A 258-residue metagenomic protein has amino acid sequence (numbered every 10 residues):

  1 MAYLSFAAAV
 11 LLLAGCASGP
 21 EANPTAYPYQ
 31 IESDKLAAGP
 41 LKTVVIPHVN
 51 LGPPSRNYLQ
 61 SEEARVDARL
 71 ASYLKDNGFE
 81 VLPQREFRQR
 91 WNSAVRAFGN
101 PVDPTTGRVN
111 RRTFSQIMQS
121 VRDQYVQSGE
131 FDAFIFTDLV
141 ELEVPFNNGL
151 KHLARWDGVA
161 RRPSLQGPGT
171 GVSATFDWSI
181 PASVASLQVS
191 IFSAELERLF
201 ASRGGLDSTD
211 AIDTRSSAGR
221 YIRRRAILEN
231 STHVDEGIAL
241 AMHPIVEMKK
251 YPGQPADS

Functional and structural regions predicted by a protein language model:
M1, Y27-I31, Q119-R122: Short alpha-helical segments and helix-capping/turn motifs at coil-helix boundaries
M1-C16: Sec-dependent bacterial lipoprotein signal peptides
V10, A37-A38, S128-F131: Alpha-helix termination/capping residues and helix-transition junctions
C16-L41, N50, E143-S258: C-terminal/domain-edge helix-coil "capping" segments
C16-L82: General N-terminal leader/first-domain-start detector
G52-F146, S186-Q188, F192-A201: N-terminal segment of the mature soluble domain
